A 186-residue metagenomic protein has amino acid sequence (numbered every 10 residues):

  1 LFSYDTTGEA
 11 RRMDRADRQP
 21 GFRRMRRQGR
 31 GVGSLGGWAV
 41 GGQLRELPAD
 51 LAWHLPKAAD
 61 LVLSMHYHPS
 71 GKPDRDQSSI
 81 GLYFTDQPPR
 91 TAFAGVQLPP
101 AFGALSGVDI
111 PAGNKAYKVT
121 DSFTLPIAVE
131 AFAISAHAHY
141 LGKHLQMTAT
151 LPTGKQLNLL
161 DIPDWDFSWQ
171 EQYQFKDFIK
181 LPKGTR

Functional and structural regions predicted by a protein language model:
L1-E130, S135-R186: Beta-strand-centric surfaces of beta-sandwich/beta-rich domains
